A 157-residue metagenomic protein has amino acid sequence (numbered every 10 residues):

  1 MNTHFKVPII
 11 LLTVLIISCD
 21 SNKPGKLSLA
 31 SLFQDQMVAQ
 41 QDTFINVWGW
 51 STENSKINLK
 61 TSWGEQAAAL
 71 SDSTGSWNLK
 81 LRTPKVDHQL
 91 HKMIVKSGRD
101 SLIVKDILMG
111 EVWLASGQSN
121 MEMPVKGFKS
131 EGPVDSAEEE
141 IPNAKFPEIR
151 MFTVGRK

Functional and structural regions predicted by a protein language model:
T3-L11: Sec-dependent signal peptide recognition, specifically the positively charged N-region followed immediately by
I10-V14, S28: Acidic/proline-rich low-complexity IDRs
I16-S18: C-terminal motif of bacterial Sec signal peptides marking the signal peptidase cleavage site
D20-K157: Cell-envelope and extracellular/periplasmic
